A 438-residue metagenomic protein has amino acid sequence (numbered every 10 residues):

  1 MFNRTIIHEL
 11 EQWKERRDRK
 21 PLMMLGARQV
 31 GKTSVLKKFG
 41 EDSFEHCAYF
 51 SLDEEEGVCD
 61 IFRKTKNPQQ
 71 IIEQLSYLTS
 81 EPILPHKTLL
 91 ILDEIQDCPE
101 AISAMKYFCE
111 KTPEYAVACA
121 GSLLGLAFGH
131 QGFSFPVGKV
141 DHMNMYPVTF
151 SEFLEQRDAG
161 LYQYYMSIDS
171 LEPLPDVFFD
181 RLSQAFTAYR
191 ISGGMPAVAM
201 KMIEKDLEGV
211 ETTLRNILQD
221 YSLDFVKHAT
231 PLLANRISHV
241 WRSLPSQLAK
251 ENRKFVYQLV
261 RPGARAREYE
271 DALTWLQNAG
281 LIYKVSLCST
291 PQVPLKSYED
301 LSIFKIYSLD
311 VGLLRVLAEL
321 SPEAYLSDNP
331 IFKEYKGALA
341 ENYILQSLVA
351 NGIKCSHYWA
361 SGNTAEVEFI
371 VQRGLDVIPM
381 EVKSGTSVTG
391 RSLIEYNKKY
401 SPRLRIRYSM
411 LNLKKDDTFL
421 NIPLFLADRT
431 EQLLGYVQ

Functional and structural regions predicted by a protein language model:
M1-E15: N-terminal pre-Walker A segment at the start of P-loop NTPase domains
M24: Hydrophobic anchor at the beta1->P-loop junction of P-loop NTPases
K32: Conserved lysine of the Walker
V35, F39: Hydrophobic positions on the alpha1 helix immediately C-terminal to the Walker A/P-loop
E54-P85: Short glycine-rich substrate-engagement loop in P-loop NTPases that contacts/grips substrate
I91, A116-S122: Structural recognition of the conserved hydrophobic beta-strand(s) that form the central parallel beta-sheet of P-loop
F128-A249: Interdomain motor-coupling "hinge/lid" segment immediately C-terminal to the ATP-binding subdomain of NTP-driven enzymes
M200-V371: Accessory nucleic acid-recognition modules appended to NTPase machines
